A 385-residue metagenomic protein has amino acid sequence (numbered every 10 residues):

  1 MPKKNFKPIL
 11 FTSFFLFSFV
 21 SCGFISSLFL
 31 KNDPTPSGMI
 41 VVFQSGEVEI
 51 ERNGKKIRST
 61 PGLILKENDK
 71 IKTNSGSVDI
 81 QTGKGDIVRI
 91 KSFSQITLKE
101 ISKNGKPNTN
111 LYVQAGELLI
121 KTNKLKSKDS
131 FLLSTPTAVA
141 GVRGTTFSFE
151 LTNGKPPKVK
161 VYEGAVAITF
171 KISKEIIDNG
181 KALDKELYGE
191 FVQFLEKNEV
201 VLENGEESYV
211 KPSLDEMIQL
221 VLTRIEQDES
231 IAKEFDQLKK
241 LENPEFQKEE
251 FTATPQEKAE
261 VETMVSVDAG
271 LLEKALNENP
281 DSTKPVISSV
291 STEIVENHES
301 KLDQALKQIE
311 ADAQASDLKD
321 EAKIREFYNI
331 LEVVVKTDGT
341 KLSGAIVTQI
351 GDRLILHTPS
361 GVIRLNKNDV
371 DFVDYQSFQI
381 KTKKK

Functional and structural regions predicted by a protein language model:
M1-N5: Short, Lys/Arg-rich N-terminal segment immediately upstream of the first membrane anchor
F6, F11, F17-P36, I57-T60 (+4 more regions): C-terminal interaction modules
V42, K91, R143: Residue-level detector of conserved, well-ordered beta-strand and adjacent loop positions that form binding/recognition
V42-N53: Short, basic/aromatic beta-hairpin or loop at an interaction surface
V48-I50, I80, L133, A140 (+2 more regions): Short aromatic-centered micro-motifs
N53-E67, K72-G76, G144, N329-I330: N-terminal post-signal-peptidase region of extra-cytosolic proteins
I71-A140, V159-I168: Short, small-residue-rich packing micro-motifs
G141-F147: Active-site glycine-rich loop that binds ribose-phosphate moieties when present
